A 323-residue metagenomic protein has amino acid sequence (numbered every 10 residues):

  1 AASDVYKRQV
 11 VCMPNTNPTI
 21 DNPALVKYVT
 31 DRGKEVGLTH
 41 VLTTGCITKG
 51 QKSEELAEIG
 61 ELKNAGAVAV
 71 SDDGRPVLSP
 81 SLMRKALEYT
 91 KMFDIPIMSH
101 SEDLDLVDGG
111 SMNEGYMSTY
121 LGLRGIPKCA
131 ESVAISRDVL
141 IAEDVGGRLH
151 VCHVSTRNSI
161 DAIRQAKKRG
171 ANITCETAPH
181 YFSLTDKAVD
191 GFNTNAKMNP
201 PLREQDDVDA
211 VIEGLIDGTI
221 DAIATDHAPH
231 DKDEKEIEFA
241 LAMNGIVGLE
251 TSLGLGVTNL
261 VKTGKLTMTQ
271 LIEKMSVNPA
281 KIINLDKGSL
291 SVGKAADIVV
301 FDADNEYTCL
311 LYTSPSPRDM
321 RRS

Functional and structural regions predicted by a protein language model:
A1-Q9, Y312-M320: Conserved small/polar residues in nucleotide/adenosyl-binding loops
S3-V36: Metal-associated gating/positioning segment near the N- to mid-region
R8-Q9, T39, V68, D221: Short acidic/polar active-site loop segments enriched in Thr and Asp
K27, E54-I223: Histidine/acidic residue-rich metal-binding segments in metalloenzymes
E35-T44: A glycine-rich helix N-cap at a beta->alpha junction
T43-S53, R124: Active-site mouth loops of central-metabolism enzymes
Y120-R148, N195, I216, D221-I223 (+1 more regions): His/Asp/Glu-enriched, well-ordered alpha-helical/loop segment that forms or immediately abuts the divalent-metal
A196, F239-A240, T308-S314, R318: Short, surface-exposed loop/helix-turn segments at secondary-structure junctions that function as lids/hinges flanking
